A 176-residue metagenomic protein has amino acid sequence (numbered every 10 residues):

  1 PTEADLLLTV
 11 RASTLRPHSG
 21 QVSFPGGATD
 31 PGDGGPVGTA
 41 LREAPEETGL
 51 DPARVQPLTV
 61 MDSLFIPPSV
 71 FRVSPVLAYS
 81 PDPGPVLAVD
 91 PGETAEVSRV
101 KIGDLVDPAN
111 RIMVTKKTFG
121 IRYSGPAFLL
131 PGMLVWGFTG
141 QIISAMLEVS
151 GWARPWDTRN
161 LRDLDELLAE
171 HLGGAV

Functional and structural regions predicted by a protein language model:
P1-F24: N-terminal strand-loop-strand
T14, A28-P131, V135, S144-V176: Unchanged
